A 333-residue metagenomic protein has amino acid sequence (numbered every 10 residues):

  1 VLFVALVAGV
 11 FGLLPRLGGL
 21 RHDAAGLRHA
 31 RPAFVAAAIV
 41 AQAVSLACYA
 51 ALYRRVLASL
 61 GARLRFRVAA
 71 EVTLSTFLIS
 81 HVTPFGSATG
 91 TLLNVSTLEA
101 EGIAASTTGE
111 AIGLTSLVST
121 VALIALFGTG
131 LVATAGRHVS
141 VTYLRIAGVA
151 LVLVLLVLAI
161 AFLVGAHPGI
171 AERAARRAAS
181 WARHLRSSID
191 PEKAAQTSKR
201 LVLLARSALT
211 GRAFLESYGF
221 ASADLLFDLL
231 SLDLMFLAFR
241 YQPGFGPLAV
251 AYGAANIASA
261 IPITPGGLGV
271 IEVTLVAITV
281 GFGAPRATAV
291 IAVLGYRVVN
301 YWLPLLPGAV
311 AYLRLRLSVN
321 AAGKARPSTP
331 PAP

Functional and structural regions predicted by a protein language model:
V1-A25, T76-I189, L268-P333: Transmembrane helix-loop-helix hairpins in multi-pass inner-membrane proteins
G9, C48-V56, N94, F227-M235 (+2 more regions): Hydrophobic/aromatic residues in alpha-helical transmembrane segments
H22-H29, L98, T197-L209: A short amphipathic helical element positioned immediately N-terminal to and/or at the very start of a transmembrane
V35-I39, F66-E71, R145-L151, F214-G219 (+3 more regions): Hydrophobic alpha-helical transmembrane segments
V44-A51, V56-A58, H81-L92, A260-I271: Short helix-coil transition sites and intra-membrane helix breaks within transmembrane domains of multi-pass
C48-S75, F236-A251: Membrane-embedded helical hairpins/re-entrant loop segments and their flanking transmembrane helices within multi-pass
L60, F236-I261, P265-G295: Membrane-interfacial helix-loop connectors
L204-A254: Transmembrane helical segments that form the transport core of multi-pass membrane transport proteins
